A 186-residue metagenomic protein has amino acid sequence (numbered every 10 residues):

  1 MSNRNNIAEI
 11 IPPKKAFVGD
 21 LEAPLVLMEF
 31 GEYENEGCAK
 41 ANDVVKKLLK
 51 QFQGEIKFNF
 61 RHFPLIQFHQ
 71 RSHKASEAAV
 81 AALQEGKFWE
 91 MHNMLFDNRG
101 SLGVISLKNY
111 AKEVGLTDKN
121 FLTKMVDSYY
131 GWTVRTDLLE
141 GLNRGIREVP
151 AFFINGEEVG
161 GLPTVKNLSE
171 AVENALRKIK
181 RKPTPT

Functional and structural regions predicted by a protein language model:
M1-A8, T184-T186: N-terminal targeting signals for export/organelle localization
N5, P12-P13, N120, I154: Residue-level signal for pocket-adjacent positions within structured domains
A8-L25: A short beta-strand-turn-helix
V18-D20, M28, Q51, G145: Generic structural signal for beta-strand residues in well-ordered domains
M28-E113, T117, I179-T186: Structural alpha/beta surface segment adjacent to cysteine/selenocysteine redox centers across thiol/disulfide enzymes
F30, G37-K47, N109-T186: C-terminal cap of thioredoxin/glutaredoxin-like
